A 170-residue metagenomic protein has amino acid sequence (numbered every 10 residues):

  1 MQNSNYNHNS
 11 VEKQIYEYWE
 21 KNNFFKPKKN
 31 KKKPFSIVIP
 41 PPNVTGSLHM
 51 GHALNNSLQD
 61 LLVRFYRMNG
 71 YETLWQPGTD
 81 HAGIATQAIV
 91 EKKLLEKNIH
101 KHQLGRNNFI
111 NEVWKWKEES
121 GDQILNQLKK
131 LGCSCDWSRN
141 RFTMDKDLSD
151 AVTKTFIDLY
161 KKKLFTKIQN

Functional and structural regions predicted by a protein language model:
M1-N170: N-terminal, positively charged nucleic-acid-binding surface of large information/translation enzymes
